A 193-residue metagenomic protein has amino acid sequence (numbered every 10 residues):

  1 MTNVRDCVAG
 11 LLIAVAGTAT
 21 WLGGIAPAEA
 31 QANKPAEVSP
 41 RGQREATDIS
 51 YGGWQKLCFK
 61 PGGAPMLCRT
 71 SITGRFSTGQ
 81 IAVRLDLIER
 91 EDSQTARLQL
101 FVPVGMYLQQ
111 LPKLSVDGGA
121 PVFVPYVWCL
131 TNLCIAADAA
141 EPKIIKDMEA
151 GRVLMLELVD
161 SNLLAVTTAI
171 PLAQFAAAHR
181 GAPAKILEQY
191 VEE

Functional and structural regions predicted by a protein language model:
M1-G24: Bacterial N-terminal signal peptides that target proteins for export
P27-E193: A generic "folded-domain core" signal
